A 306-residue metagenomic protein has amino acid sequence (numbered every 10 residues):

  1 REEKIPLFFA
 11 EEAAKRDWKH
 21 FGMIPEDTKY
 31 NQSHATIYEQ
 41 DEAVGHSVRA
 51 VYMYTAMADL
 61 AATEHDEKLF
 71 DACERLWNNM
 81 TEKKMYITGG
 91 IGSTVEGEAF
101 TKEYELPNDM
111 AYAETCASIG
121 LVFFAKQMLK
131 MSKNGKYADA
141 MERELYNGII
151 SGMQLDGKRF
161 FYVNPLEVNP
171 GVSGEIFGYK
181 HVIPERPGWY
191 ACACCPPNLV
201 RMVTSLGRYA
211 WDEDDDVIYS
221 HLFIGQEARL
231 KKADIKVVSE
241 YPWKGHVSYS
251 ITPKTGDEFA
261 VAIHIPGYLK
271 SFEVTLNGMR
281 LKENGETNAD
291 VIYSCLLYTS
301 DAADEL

Functional and structural regions predicted by a protein language model:
R1-L297: Glycan-recognition and catalytic cores of secretory/periplasmic carbohydrate-active enzymes
Y298-L306: Single conserved hydrophobic/aromatic residue that forms the stacking wall/gate of nucleotide- or nucleobase-binding
